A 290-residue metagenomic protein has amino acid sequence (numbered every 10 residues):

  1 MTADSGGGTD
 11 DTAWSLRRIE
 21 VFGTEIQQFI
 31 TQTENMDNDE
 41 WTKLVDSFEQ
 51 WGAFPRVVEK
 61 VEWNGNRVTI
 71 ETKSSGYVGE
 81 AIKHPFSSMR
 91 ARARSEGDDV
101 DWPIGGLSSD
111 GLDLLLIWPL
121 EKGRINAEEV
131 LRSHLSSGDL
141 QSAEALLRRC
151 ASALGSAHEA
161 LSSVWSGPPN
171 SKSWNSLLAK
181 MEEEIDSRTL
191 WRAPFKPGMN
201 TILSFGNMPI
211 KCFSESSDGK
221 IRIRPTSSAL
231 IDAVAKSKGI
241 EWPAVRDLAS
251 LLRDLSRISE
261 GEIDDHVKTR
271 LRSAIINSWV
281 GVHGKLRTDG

Functional and structural regions predicted by a protein language model:
T2-E182, G219, A235-E262: Conserved ATP-binding subdomain of kinase catalytic cores across diverse folds
V57-I70, L190-R246: Active-site acidic catalytic loop and adjacent metal/ATP-binding pocket of ATP-dependent phosphoryl transfer enzymes
P169, N200, F205, I263-V267 (+1 more regions): Short, surface-exposed helix-loop/turn micro-motifs enriched in polar/charged residues
L178-R192: Amphipathic alpha-helical
D186-T189, L230-G290: A conserved long alpha-helix in the C-terminal portion of kinase-like catalytic domains
